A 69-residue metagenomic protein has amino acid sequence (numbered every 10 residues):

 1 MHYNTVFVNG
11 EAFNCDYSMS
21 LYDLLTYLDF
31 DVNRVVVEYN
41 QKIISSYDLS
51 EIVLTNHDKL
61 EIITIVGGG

Functional and structural regions predicted by a protein language model:
M1-G68: Ubiquitin-like/PB1-type beta-grasp interaction modules and other compact soluble beta-rich domains
